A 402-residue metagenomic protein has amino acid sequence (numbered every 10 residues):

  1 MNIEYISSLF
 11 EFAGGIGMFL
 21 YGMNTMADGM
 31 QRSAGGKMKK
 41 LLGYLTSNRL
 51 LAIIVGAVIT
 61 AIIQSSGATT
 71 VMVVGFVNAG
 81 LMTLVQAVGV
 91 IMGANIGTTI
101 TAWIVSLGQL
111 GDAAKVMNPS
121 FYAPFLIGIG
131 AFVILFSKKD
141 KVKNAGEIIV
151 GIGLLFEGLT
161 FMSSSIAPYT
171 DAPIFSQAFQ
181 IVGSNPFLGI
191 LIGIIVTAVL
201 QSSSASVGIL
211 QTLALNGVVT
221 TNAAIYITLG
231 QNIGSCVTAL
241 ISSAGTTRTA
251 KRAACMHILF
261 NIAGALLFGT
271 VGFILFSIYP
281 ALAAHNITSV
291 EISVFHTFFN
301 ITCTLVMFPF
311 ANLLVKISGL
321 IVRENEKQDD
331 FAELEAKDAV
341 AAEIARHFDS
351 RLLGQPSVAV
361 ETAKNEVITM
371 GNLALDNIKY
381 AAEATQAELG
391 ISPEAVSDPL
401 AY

Functional and structural regions predicted by a protein language model:
N2-L45, R49, E147-I195, L213-N216: Helix-loop-helix hairpins and the membrane-proximal interhelical loops of multi-pass alpha-helical transport proteins
F12-N24, G56-T60, L126-S137, G151-M162 (+3 more regions): Hydrophobic core segments of alpha-helical transmembrane domains in multi-pass membrane transport and ion-translocation
I16, A27-Q31, T60-A68, S164-A167 (+2 more regions): Short helix-coil transition sites and intra-membrane helix breaks within transmembrane domains of multi-pass
L45-M72, P186-I209: Hydrophobic alpha-helical transmembrane segments of multi-pass integral membrane proteins, predominantly secondary
T60, M72-A94, A102-A123, G130 (+4 more regions): Membrane-interfacial helix-loop connectors
I62-T69, G89-I104, S120-F125, L155 (+5 more regions): Membrane-embedded alpha-helical segments of transport systems, primarily multispan ion/solute transporters
G108-A113, L159, T170-I181, A244-S350: Transmembrane alpha-helical segments and their short flanking loops that form helix-hairpins/helix-helix interfaces
A311-Y402: Non-transmembrane accessory domains of multi-pass membrane transporters/channels
